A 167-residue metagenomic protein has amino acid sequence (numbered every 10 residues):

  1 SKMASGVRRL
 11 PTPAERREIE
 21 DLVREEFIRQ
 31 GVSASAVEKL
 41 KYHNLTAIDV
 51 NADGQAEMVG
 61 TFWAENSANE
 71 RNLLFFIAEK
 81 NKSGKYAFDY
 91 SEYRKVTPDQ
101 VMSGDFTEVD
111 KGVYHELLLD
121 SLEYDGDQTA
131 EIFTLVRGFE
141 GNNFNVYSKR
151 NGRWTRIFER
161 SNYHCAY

Functional and structural regions predicted by a protein language model:
S1-Y167: Beta-propeller-forming repeat regions
